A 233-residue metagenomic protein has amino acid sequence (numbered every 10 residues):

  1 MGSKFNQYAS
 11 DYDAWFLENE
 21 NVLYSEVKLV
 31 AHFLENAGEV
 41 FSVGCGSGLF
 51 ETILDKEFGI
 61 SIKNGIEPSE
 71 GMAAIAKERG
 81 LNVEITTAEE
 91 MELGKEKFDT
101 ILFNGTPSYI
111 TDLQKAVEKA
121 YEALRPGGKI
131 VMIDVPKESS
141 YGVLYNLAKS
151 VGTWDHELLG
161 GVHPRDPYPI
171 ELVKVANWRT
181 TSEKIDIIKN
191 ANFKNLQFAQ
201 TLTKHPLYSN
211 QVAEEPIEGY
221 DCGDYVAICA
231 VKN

Functional and structural regions predicted by a protein language model:
M1-E35, L49-I53, M72, L202 (+2 more regions): Conserved class I S-adenosyl-L-methionine
F41-M91: Class I SAM-dependent methyltransferase SAM/SAH-binding core
E89-I101: A short acidic, Gly/Pro-enriched loop at the edge of an enzyme's catalytic core that lines a small-molecule cofactor
T100-L113: A short SAM/SAH-binding and catalytic strip from SAM-dependent methyltransferases
Q114-P126: A short glycine-rich, Lys/Arg-flanked "PGG" loop and its adjoining helix->strand segment in the class I
V131-G161: Conserved class I S-adenosyl-L-methionine
K174-F198: Short alpha-helix
A191-K194, Q211-N233: Core SAM-dependent methyltransferase catalytic element
